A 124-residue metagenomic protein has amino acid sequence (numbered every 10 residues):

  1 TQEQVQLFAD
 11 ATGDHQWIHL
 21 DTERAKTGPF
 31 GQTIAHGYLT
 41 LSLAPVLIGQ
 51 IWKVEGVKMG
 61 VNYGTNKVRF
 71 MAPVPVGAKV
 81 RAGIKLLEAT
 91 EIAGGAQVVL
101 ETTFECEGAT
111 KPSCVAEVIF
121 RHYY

Functional and structural regions predicted by a protein language model:
T1-A35: Catalytic strand-loop segment that frames the active site of acyl-thioester-processing enzymes
Q6-A9, L41-P45: Predominant activation on well-ordered alpha-helical scaffold segments within soluble catalytic domains
H19, R24, L43-A44, M59 (+4 more regions): Glycine-rich loops and low-complexity Gly/Arg-rich segments that provide flexible linkers or classic glycine-based
G28-A35, S42-G83: Hydrophobic beta-strand-centered segment that forms part of the acyl-chain substrate-binding groove
P73-Y124: HotDog/MaoC-like acyl-thioester-processing domains
